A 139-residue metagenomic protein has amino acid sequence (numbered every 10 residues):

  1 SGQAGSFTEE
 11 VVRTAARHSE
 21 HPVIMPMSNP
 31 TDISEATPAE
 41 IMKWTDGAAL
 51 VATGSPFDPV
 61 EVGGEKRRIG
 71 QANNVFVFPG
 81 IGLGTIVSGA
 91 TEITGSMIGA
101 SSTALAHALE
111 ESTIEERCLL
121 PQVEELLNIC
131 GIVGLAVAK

Functional and structural regions predicted by a protein language model:
S1-Q3, S28-N29: Short glycine-/small-residue-rich Rossmann-like dinucleotide-binding loops
A4-G5, L126: Alpha-helix N-cap/loop-to-helix initiation residues
G5-V23: Rossmann-fold NAD(P) dinucleotide-binding segment
R17, P22, P26-K139: Adenosine-phosphate binding glycine-rich loop
